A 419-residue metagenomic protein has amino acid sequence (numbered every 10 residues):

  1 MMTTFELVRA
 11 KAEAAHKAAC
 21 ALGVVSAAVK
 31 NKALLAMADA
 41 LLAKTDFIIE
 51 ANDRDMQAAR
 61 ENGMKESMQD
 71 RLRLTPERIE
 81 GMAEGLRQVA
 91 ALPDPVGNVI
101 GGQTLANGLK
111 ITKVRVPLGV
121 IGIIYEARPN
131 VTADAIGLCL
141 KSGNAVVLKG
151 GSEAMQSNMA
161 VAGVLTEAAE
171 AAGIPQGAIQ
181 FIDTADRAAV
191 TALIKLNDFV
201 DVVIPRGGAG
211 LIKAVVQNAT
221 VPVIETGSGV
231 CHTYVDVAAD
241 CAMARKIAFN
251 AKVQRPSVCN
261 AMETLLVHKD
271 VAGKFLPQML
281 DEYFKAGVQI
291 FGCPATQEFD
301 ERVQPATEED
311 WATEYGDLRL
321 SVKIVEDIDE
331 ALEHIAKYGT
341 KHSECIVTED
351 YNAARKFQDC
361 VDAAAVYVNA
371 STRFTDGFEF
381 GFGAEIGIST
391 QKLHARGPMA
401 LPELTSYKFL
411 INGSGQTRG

Functional and structural regions predicted by a protein language model:
M1-K110: N-terminal Rossmann-like NAD(P)+-binding subdomain of aldehyde/semialdehyde dehydrogenases
A18-V24, L265-V267, D317-E326, K341-I346: Short, well-ordered beta-strand elements within core beta-sheets of diverse protein domains
V25-N31, V96, G173-I179, P256-A261 (+4 more regions): Flexible, glycine/charged-enriched surface loops at secondary-structure junctions
K32, Q278, E333-R418: C-terminal core of ALDH-fold dehydrogenases
A91, I100-A242: Rossmann-like NAD(P) dinucleotide-binding subdomain of oxidoreductase/dehydrogenase enzymes
A127-N130, D134-S142, A160, V164 (+3 more regions): ALDH superfamily catalytic-core signature
T233-A238, L266-K269, V325, V347-E349 (+1 more regions): Short beta-strand-to-turn element immediately C-terminal to the catalytic PLP-Schiff-base lysine in fold type I
